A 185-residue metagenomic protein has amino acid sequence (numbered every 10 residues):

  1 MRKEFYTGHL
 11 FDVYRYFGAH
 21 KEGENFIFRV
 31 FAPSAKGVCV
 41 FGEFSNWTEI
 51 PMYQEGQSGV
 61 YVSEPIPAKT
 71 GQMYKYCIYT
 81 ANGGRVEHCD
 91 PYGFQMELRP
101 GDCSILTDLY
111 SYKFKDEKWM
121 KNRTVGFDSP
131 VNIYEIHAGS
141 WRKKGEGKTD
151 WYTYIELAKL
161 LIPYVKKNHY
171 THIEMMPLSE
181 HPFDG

Functional and structural regions predicted by a protein language model:
M1-I27, W47, Y53-E135, S140-T149 (+1 more regions): The feature marks proteins involved in alpha-glucan
V30, Y76, I136, V165 (+1 more regions): Conserved, mostly hydrophobic/aromatic
F31-V38, S45-W47, K69: Short proline/glycine-enriched turn/loop motifs at strand-loop junctions of beta-rich domains
P33-A35, A138-K143, S179-H181: Short, solvent-exposed loop/turn segments at secondary-structure junctions
V38-V40, Y74: Short beta-strand elements bearing conserved aromatic residues within extracellular beta-rich modules
F41, H137-G139, M176: Conserved residues at the C-terminal ends of beta-strands
M120-T124, A158-H169: Short amphipathic alpha-helices and their capping/turn segments at secondary-structure boundaries
T149-Y152, Y164-G185: Aromatic-lined carbohydrate-binding/catalytic grooves of carbohydrate-active enzymes
